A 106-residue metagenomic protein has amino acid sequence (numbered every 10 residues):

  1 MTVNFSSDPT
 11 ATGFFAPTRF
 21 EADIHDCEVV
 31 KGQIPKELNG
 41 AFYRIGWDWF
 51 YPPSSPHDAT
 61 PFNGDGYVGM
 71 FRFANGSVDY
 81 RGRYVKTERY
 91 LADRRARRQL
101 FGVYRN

Functional and structural regions predicted by a protein language model:
M1-N106: Beta-propeller domains
